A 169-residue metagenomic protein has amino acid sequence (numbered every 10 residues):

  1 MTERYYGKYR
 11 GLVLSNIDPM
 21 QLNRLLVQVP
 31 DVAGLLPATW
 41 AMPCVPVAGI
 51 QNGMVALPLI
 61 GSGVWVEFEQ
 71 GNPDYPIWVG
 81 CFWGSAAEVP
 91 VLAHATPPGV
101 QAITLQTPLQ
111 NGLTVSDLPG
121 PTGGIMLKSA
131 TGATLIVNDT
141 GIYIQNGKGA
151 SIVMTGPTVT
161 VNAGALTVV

Functional and structural regions predicted by a protein language model:
M1-M154, V169: Hydrophobic packing positions characteristic of elongated beta-solenoid/beta-helix-type spike/fiber shafts
G164-V168: Short, low-complexity, Pro/Ser/Thr/Gly-rich segments in the mature regions of secreted, periplasmic
